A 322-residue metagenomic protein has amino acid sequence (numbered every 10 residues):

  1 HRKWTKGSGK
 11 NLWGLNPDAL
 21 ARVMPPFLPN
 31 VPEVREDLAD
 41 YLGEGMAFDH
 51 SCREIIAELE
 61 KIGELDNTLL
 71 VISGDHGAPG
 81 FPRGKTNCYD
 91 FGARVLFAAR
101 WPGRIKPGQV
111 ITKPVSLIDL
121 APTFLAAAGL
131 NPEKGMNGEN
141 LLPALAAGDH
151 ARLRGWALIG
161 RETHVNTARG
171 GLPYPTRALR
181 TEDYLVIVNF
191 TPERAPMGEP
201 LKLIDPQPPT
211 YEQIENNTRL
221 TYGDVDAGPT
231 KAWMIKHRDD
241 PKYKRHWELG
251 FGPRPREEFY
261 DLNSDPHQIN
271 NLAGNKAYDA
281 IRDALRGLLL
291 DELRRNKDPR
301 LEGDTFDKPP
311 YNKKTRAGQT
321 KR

Functional and structural regions predicted by a protein language model:
H1-E139, L172, A178, L185 (+5 more regions): Active-site-proximal cap/lid insertion segments
A98, A157-G160, R180, I187: Residues in well-ordered beta-strands of folded domains
G108-Q109, N271, L301-D304: Short, hydrophobic secondary-structure boundary micro-motifs
E139-L145, D149-T163, A168-Y174, L185: Polar, glycine-rich mid-to-C-terminal structural blocks that act as macromolecule-binding/assembly scaffolds
R294-K297: Short arginine-rich
E302-R316: Short, charged, surface-exposed hinge/linker loops at domain edges that act as mobile lids or interdomain connectors
G318-R322: Tryptophan-rich aromatic "cage" segments
